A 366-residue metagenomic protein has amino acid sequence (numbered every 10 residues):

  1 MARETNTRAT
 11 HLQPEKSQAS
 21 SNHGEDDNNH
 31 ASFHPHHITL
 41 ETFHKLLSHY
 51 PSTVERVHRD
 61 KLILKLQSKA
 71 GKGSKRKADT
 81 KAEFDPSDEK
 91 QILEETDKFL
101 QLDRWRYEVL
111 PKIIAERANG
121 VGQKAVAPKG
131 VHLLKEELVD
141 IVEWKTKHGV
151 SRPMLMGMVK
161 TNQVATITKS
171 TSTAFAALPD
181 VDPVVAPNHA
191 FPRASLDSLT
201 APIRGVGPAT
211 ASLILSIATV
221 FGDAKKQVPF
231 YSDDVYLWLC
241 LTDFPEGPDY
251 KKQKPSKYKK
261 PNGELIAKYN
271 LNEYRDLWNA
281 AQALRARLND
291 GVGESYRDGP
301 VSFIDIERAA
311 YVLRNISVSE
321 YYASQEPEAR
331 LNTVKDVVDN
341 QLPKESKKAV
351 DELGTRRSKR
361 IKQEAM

Functional and structural regions predicted by a protein language model:
A2-V109, A224-M366: C-terminal accessory module of base-excision DNA glycosylases/AP lyases that mediates lesion recognition and DNA
L66, A70, K81-K129, V181-R204 (+1 more regions): Extended, structured, electrostatic nucleic-acid-contact surfaces
E116-E137, I203-V206, V292-I304: Structural motif
V126-L133, P187, F191, P202-V206 (+4 more regions): Short amphipathic alpha-helical molecular recognition features
V150-V206: Helix-hairpin-helix/helix-loop-helix acidic hairpins
A194-L241: Catalytic DNA-binding helix-loop module of base-excision-repair DNA glycosylases/AP lyases
